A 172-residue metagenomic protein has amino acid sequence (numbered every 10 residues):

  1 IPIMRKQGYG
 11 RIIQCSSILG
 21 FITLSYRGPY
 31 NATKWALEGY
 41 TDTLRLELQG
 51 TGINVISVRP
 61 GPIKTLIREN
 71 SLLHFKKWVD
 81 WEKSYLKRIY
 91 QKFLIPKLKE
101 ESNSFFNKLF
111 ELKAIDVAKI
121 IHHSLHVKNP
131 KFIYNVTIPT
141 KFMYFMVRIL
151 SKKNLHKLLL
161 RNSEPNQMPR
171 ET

Functional and structural regions predicted by a protein language model:
I1-K6, R45-L46: Amphipathic alpha-helical dimer-interface segment in Rossmann-like NAD(P)H-dependent oxidoreductases
K6-G8, S25-Y26, G50-I53: Short coil/turn segments at alpha/beta junctions that flank glycine-rich nucleotide-binding fingerprints
Q14: Rossmann-fold scaffold of SDR-type NAD(P)-dependent oxidoreductases
S17: Residue(s) in the substrate-gating loop at a strand-loop-helix junction that position the organic substrate next
T23-N31, T43: Active-site loop-to-helix junction immediately N-terminal to the catalytic Tyr of the SDR YXXXK motif in Rossmann-fold
T33-A36: Active-site helix of classical SDR
G50-K131: SDR active-site lid
I133-Y144: Short-chain dehydrogenase/reductase
